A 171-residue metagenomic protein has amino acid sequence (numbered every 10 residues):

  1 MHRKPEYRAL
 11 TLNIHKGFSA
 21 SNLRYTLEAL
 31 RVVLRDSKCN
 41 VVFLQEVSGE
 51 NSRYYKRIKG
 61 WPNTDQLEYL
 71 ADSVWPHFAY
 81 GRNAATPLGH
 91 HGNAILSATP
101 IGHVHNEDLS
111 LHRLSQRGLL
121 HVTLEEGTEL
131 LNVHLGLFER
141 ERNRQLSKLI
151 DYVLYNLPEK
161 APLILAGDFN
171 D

Functional and structural regions predicted by a protein language model:
M1-V41, S73, H77-A79, A84-D171: Active-site regions of metal-assisted phosphoester/phosphodiester hydrolases, unifying DNase/endonuclease modules
L12, Q45-S48: Short loop/turn segments at strand-loop or loop-helix junctions that form parts of catalytic or ligand-binding pockets
N22, V47-D72, P87-H90: Metal-dependent catalytic neighborhoods of phosphoester/phosphodiester hydrolases
